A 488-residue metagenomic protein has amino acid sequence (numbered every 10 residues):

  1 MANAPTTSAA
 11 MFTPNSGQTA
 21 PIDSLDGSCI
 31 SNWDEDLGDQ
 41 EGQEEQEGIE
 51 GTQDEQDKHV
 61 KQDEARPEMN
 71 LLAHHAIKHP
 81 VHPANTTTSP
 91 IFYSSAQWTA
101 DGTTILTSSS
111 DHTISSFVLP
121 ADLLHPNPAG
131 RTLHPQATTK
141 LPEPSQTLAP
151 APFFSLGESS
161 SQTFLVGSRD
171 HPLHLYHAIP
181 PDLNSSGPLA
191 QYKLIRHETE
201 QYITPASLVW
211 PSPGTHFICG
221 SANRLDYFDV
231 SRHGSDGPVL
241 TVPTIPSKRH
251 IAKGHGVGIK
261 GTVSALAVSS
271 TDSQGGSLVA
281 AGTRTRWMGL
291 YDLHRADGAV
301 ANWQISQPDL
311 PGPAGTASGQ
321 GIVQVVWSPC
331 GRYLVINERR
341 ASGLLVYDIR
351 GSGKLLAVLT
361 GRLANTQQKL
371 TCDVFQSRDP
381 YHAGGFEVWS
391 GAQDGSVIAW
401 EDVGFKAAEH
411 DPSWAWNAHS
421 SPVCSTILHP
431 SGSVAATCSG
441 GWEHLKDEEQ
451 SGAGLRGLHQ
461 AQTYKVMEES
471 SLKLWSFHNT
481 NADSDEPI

Functional and structural regions predicted by a protein language model:
P5-G27, D36, E50, D57 (+7 more regions): Terminal intrinsically disordered, low-complexity extensions flanking WD-repeat/beta-propeller proteins
G27, Q62-T88, L123-P144, P180-S207 (+7 more regions): Inter-blade linker and blade-boundary elements of WD-repeat/beta-propeller domains
P83-T113: Beta-strand-rich domains and repeat architectures in extracellular enzymes and scaffolds, especially beta-propellers
Q97-G102, P150-S161, L208-G214, A267-G276 (+3 more regions): Loop/turn segments within WD40 beta-propeller blades
S108-S110, G167-R169, G220-N223, G282-T285 (+3 more regions): Conserved strand-to-loop turn within each blade of WD40 beta-propeller repeats
I114-P120, L173-A178, L225-S231, M288-D292 (+4 more regions): WD40-repeat beta-propellers
V335-R378: A beta-strand-loop signature enriched in Asp, Gly, Thr, and Trp that corresponds to the sialidase/neuraminidase Asp-box
